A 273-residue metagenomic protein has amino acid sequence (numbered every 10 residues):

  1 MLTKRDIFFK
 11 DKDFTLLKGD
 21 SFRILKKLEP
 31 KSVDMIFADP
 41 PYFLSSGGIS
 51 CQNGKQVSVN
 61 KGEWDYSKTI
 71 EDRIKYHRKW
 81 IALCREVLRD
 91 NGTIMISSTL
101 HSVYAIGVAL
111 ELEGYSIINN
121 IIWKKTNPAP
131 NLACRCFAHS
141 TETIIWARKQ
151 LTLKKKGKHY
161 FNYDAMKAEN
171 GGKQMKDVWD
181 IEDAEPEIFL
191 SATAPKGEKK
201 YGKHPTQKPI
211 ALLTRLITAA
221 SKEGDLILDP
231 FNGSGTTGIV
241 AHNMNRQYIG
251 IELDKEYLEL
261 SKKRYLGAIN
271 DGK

Functional and structural regions predicted by a protein language model:
M1-D13: DnaQ-like (DEDDh/DEDDy) 3′-5′ exonuclease domain used for proofreading and 3′-end trimming on nucleic acids
D13, P30, F37, S46-S58 (+2 more regions): Class I S-adenosyl-L-methionine
K18-R23: Conserved SAM/SAH-binding loop
I24, Y76-W80, L212-L216: Well-ordered alpha-helical segments embedded in enzymatic catalytic cores
I24-P30: Short conserved loop adjoining the S-adenosyl-L-methionine
K31-G92, M244: SAM-dependent methyltransferase catalytic-core segment centered on the flexible catalytic loop and adjoining short
P40-P41, S98-L100, F231: Short strand-turn motif at the edge of the Rossmann-like AdoMet-binding core
T69-T126: Conserved Class I SAM-dependent methyltransferase catalytic core
